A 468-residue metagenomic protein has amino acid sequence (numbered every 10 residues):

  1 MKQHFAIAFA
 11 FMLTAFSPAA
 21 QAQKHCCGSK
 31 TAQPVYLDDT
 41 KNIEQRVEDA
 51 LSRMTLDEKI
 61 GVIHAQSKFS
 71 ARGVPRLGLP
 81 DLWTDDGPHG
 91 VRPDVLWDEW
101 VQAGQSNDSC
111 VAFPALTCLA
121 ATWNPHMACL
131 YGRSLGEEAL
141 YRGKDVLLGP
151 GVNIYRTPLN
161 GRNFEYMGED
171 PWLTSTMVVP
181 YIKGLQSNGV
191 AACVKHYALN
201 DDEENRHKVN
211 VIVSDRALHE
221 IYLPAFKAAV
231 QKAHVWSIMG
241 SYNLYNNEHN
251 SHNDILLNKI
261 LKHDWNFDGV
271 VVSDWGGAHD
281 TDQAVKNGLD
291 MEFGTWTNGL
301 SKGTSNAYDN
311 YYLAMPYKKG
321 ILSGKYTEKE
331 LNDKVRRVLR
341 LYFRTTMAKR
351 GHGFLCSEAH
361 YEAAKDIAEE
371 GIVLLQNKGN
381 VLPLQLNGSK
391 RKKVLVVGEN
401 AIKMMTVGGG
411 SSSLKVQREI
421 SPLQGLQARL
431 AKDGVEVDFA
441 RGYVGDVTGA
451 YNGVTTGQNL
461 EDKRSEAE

Functional and structural regions predicted by a protein language model:
M1-S29: Bacterial Sec-dependent N-terminal signal peptides
Q21-E468: Glycoside hydrolase catalytic-domain context in secreted enzymes
